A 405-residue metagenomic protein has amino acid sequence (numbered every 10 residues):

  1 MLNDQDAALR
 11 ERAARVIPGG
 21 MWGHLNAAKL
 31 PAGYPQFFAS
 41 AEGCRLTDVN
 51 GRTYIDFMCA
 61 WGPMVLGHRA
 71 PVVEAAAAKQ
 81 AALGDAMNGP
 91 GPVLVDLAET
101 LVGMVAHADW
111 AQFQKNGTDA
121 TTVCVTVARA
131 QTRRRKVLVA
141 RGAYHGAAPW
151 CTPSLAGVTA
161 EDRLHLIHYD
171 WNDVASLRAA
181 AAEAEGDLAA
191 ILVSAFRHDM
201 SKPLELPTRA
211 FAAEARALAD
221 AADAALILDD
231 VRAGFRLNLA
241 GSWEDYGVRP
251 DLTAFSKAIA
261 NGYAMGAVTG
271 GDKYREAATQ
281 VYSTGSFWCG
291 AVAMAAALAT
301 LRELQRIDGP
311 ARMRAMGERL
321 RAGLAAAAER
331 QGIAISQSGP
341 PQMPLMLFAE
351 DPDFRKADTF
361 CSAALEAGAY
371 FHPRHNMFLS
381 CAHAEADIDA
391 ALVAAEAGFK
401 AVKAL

Functional and structural regions predicted by a protein language model:
L2-S40: Active-site-adjacent loop/helix segments that line or gate small-molecule/cofactor pockets in enzymes
T53-Q131: Glycine-rich loop-to-alpha-helix module at the N-terminal edge of alpha/beta enzyme cores
D96-V193, R197: PLP-dependent aspartate aminotransferase-fold enzymes
S194-T208, A224-Y246: Conserved PLP phosphate-binding loop immediately N-terminal to the Schiff-base lysine helix in PLP-dependent enzymes
G247-A278, C289-A296: Active-site PLP attachment segment
T300-A325: Structural signature of PLP-dependent enzymes
Q305-I307, A315, E366-L405: PLP-dependent enzyme catalytic core of the Aspartate aminotransferase-like
G317-A322, A328-S362: Conserved PLP-binding catalytic core of the aspartate aminotransferase-like
